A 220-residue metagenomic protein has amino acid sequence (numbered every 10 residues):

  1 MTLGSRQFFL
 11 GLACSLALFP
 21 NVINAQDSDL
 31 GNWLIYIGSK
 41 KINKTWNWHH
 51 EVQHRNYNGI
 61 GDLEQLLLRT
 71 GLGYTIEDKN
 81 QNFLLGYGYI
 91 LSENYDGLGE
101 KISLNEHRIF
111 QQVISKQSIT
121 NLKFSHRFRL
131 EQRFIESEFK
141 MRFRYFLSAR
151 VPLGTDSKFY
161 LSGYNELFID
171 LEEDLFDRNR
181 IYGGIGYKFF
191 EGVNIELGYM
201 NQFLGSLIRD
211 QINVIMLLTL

Functional and structural regions predicted by a protein language model:
M1-L30, L220: Bacterial Sec-dependent N-terminal signal peptides
Q26-L84, I90: Start-of-domain marker
L30-N32, E64-L68, N105-I109, F139-F143 (+2 more regions): Residues that define the transmembrane beta-barrel architecture of outer-membrane proteins
Y36-K40, T70-Y74, Q111-S115, L130 (+3 more regions): Residues on the lipid-exposed face of transmembrane beta-strands in outer-membrane beta-barrel proteins
I42-K44, I76-D78, S115-N121, A149-T155 (+3 more regions): Outer-membrane beta-barrel proteins
T45-H50, K79-L85, T120-F124, D156-Y160 (+2 more regions): Repeated loop/turn-to-beta-strand initiation elements of outer-membrane beta-barrel proteins
V52-N58, I76, Y87-E93, Q117-I119 (+4 more regions): Transmembrane beta-strands of outer-membrane beta-barrel pores
G163, L175-L220: Predominantly the C-terminal beta-signal and adjacent terminal strand-loop region of outer-membrane beta-barrel
